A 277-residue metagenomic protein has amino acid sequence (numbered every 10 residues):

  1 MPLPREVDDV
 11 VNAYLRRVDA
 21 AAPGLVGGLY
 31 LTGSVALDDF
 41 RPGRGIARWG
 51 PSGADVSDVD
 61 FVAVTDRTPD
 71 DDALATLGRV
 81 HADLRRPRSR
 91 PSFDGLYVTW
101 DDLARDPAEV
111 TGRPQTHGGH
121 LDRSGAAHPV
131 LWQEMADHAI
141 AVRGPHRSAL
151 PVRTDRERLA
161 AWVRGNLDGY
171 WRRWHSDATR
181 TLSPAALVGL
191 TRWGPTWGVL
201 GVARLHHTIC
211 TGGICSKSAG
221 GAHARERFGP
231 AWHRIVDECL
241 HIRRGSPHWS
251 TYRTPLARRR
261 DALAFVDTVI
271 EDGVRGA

Functional and structural regions predicted by a protein language model:
P2-Y14, A21, W49-D55, F61-G125: Metal-dependent nucleotidyltransferase catalytic core
V7, A54, V188-G198, P255-A262: Aromatic-acidic/polar surface patches that form glycan- and anion
V18-V26: Active-site palm subdomain of RNA-directed nucleic acid polymerases
G27-V35: Short gly/ser-rich loop at a beta-strand->alpha-helix junction or flexible surface loop bordering the NTP-binding
L37-V56: Short glycine-biased active-site loop of nucleotidyltransferases that positions the nucleotide triphosphate and helps
H81-R192, V199, L205: Conserved NTP/Mg2+-binding pocket subregion across the NTase superfamily
H175-C239: Extended, basic/helix-rich recognition subdomains
G213, K217-A277: Structured mid-to-C-terminal alpha-helical surface segments
